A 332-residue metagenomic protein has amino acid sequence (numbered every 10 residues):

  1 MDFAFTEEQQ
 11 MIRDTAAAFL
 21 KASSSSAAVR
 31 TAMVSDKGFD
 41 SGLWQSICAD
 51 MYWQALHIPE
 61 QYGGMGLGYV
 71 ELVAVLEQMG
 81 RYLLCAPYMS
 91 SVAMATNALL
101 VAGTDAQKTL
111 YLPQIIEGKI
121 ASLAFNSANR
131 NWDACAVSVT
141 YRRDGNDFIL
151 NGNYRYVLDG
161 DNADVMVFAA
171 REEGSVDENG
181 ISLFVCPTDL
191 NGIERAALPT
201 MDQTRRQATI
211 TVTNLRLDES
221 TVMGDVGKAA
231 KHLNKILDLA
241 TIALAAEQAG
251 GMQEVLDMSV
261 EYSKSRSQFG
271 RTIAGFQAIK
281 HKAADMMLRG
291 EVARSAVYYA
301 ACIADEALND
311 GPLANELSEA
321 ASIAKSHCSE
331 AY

Functional and structural regions predicted by a protein language model:
M1-L83, A102-Q107, Q114-G118, R143-F148 (+1 more regions): Alpha-helical interface subdomain recognition
G66-V75, D133-V137, C186-P187, R216-L217: Structural signature of FAD isoalloxazine-binding scaffolds in flavoprotein oxidoreductases
L84-A106: N-terminal glycine-rich flavin-associated loop
V101-G103, R142, F168-E172, V185-P187 (+2 more regions): Short beta-strand-to-turn element immediately C-terminal to the catalytic PLP-Schiff-base lysine in fold type I
E117-S127, F168: A short, Trp-centered hydrophobic/proline-enriched beta-strand micro-motif
D133-N151: Cytochrome P450 C-terminal beta-domain/meander region
A136-V139, Y156, P187-V222: Flexible, small-/acidic-enriched active-site or ligand-binding loops
N151-A196: A short core secondary-structure module
